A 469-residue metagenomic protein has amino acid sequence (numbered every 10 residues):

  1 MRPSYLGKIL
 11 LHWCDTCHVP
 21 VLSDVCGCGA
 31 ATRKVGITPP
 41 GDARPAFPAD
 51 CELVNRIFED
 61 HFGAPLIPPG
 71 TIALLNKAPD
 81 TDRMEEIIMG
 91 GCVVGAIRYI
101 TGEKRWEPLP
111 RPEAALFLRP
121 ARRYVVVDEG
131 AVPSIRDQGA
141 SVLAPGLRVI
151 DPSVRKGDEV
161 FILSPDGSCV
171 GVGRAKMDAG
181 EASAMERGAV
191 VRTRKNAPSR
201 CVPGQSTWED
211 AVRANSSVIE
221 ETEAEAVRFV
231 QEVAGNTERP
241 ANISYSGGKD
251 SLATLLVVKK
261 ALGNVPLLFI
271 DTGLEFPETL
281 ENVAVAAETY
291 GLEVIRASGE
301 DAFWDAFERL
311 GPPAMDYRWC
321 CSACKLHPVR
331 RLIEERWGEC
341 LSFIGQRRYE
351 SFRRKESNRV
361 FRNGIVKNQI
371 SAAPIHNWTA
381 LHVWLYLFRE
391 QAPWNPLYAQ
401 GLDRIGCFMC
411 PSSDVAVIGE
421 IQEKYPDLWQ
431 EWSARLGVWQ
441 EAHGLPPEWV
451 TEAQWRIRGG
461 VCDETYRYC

Functional and structural regions predicted by a protein language model:
M1-S244, L252-P266, T272-E275, N282 (+1 more regions): RNA-binding accessory domains that recognize and position tRNA/RNA substrates
R2-W13, H18, A31, V149-I150 (+2 more regions): Nucleotide-activated chemistry modules centered on ATP-dependent adenylation/adenylyltransferase
